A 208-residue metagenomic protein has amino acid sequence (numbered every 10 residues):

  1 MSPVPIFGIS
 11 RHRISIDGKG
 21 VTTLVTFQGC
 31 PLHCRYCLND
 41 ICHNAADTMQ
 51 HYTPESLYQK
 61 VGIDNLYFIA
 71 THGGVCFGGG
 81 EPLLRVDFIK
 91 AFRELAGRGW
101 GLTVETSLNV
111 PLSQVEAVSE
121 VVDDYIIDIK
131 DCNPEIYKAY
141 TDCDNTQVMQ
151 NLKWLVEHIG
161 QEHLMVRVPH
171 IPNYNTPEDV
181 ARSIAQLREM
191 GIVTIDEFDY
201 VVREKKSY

Functional and structural regions predicted by a protein language model:
V4, I171-Y208: Radical SAM enzyme [4Fe-4S]-AdoMet core and its adjacent flexible, acidic and glycine-rich loops/tails across
V4-Y36: N-terminal pre-triad scaffold of radical SAM enzymes
F7, V21, N39-V121: Conserved Radical SAM active-site core
T23, V75, L102-V104, Y125-I127 (+2 more regions): Hydrophobic faces of well-ordered beta-strands that scaffold small-molecule active sites in alpha/beta enzyme cores
G80-P82, S107-N109, K130, P169-I171 (+1 more regions): Active-site beta-loop-alpha junctions enriched in small/polar residues
S119-N133, V193-V201: Non-cysteine beta-strand/loop elements that form the S-adenosyl-L-methionine
Y140-H158: Glycine-rich S-adenosyl-L-methionine
L152-D179, S183: Conserved strand-turn element in the central/C-terminal portion of the radical SAM core barrel that lines
